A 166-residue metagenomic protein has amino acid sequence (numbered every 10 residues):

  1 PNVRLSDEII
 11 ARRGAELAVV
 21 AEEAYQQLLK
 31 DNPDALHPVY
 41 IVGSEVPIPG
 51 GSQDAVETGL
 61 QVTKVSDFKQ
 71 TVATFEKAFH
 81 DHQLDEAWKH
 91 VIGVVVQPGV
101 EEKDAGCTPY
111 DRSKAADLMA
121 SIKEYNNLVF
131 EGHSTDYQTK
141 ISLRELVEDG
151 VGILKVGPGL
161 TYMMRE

Functional and structural regions predicted by a protein language model:
P1, P38-S44, I92-V96, L128-H133 (+1 more regions): Hydrophobic faces of well-ordered beta-strands that scaffold small-molecule active sites in alpha/beta enzyme cores
P1, T139, D149-R165: Glycine-rich phosphate-binding active-site loops on the catalytic face of alpha/beta enzymes
P1-G50: Internal, well-ordered domain-core segments that constitute the primary functional module of diverse proteins
G14, I41-D81, D85-W88, I92-V100 (+2 more regions): Active-site loop/helix belt of alpha/beta enzymes
A24-H37, D81-V91, H133: Flexible, glycine/charged-enriched surface loops at secondary-structure junctions
P47, G99-E101, Y137, G159-T161: Short, glycine-/Ser/Thr-/acidic-enriched flexible segments
L146: Conserved, mostly hydrophobic/aromatic
